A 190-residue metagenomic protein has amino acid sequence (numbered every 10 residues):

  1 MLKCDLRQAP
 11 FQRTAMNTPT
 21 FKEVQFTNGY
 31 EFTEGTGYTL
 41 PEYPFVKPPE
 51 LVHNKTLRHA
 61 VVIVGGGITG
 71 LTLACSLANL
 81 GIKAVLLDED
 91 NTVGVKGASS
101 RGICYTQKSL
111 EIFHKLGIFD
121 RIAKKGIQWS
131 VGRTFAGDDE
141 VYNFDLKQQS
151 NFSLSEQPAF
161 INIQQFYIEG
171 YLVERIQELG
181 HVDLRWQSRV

Functional and structural regions predicted by a protein language model:
M1-V61, S76-L80: Extreme N-terminal leader/targeting segments of oxidoreductases
T18-F32, K96-E178, Q187: Active-site-adjacent segment of FAD-dependent monooxygenases/related oxidoreductases
G65-I68, Q165: Glycine-rich Rossmann-fold phosphate-binding loop(s) that bind the pyrophosphate of adenine dinucleotide cofactors
L71: Residues forming the Rossmann-fold NAD(P)(H) cofactor-binding site
A78-S100: Glycine-rich FAD pyrophosphate-binding loop
G81, G117, H181: Short glycine-rich hinge loops at helix-strand junctions in the catalytic core of two-component histidine kinases
